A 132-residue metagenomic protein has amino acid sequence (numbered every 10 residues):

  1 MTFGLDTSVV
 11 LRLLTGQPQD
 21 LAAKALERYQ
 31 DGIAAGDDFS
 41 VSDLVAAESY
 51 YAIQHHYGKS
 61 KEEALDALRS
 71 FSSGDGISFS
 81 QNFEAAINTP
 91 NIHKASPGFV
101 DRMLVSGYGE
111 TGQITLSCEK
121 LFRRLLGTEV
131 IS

Functional and structural regions predicted by a protein language model:
M1-V41, H56-E63: Short, well-structured N-terminal submotif of metal-dependent ribonuclease cores
L5-D6, V41-S42, P97-D101, E119-K120 (+1 more regions): Histidine- and aromatic-rich ligand-binding microenvironments
V9, V45, A85, M103-L104 (+1 more regions): Alpha-helix capping/helix-boundary segments
V9-V10, E48-A52, S70, N88: A general alpha-helix detector
R12-L14, A52, L125: Residues that scaffold the ATP/ADP-binding catalytic core of kinase and kinase-like folds
S40-L44, D66-K94: Acidic catalytic patch
Y50-G76: Active-site-proximal, substrate-binding regions of enzyme catalytic domains and RNA-binding/basic surfaces
V105-S132: Acidic, PIN/NYN-like endoribonuclease modules and their adjacent C-terminal/linker elements
